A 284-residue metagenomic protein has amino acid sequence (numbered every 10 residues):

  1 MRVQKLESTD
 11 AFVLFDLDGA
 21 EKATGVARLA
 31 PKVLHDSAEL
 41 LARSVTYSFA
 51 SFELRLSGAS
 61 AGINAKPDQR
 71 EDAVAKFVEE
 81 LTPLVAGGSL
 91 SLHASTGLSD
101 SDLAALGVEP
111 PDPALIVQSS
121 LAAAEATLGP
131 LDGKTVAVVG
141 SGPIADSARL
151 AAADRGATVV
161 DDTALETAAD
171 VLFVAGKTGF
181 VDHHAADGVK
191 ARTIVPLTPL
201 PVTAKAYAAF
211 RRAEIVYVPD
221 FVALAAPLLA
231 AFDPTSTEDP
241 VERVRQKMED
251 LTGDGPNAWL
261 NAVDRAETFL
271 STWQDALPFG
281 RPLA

Functional and structural regions predicted by a protein language model:
M1-P111: N-terminal ligand-binding/catalytic initiation module
A50-L56, G88-A94, L131-T135, V159-D162 (+2 more regions): Flexible, glycine/charged-enriched surface loops at secondary-structure junctions
G88-S95, V160-D162, F173-V174, V195-P196 (+2 more regions): General beta-strand structural signal in soluble alpha/beta enzymes
A114-F173: Glycine-rich phosphate/diphosphate-binding loop of Rossmann-like nucleotide-binding domains
L172-G179, L197-P201: A general structural motif
T178-V195: Rossmann-fold NAD(P) dinucleotide-binding segment
R192-A284: Adenosine-phosphate binding glycine-rich loop
